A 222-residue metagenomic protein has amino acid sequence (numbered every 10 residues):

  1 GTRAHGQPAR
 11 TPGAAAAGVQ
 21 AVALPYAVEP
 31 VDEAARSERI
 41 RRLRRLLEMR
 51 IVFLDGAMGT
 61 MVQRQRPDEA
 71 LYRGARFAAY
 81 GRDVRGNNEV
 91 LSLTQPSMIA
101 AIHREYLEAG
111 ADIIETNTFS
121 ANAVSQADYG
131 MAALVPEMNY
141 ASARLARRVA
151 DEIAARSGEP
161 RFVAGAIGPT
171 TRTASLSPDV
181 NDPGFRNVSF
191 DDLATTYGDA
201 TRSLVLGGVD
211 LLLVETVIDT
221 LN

Functional and structural regions predicted by a protein language model:
G1-N222: Domain-level signal for soluble alpha/beta catalytic cores
